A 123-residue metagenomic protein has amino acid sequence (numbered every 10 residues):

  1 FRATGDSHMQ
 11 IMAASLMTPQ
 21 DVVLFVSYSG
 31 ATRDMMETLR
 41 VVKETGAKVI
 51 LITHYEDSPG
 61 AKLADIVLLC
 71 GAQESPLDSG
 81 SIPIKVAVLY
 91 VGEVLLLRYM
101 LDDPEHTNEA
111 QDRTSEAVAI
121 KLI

Functional and structural regions predicted by a protein language model:
F1-Y90, V94-P104: Glycine-rich phosphate-binding loops that contact phosphosugars or nucleotide phosphates
E105-I123: A short, charged, Gly/Pro-tolerant segment at domain boundaries
